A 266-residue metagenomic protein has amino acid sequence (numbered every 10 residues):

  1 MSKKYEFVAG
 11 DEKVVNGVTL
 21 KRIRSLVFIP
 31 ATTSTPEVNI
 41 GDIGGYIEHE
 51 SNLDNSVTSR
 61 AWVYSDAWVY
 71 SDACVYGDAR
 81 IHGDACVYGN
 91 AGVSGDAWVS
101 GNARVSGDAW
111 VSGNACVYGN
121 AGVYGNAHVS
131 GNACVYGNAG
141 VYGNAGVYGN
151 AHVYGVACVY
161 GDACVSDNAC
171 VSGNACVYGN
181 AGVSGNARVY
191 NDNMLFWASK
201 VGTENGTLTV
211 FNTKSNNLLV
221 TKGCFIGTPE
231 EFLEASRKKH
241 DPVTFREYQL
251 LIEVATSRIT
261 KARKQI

Functional and structural regions predicted by a protein language model:
M1-D78, H82, Y88-N90, K264-I266: Extended, small-residue-rich solenoid/repeat segments and analogous flexible loops that form exposed scaffolds
K4, D11, Y190-I266: Intrinsically disordered, low-complexity terminal regions
V8, N39, D54, V156 (+2 more regions): Serine/threonine-rich low-complexity intrinsically disordered regions
G10-E12, S51, V93, V123 (+4 more regions): Short linear sequence elements within intrinsically disordered, low-complexity coil regions
R22-R24, R60, R80-H82, R104 (+5 more regions): Arginine residue identity/basic-tract feature
E37, V57, V99, V111 (+6 more regions): General "foldedness" signal
V57-R60, G119, V243: Intrinsically disordered/low-complexity terminal segments and short unstructured peptides
W62-Y190: Thr-biased low-complexity repeat/linker tracts and other Thr-enriched repetitive architectures
